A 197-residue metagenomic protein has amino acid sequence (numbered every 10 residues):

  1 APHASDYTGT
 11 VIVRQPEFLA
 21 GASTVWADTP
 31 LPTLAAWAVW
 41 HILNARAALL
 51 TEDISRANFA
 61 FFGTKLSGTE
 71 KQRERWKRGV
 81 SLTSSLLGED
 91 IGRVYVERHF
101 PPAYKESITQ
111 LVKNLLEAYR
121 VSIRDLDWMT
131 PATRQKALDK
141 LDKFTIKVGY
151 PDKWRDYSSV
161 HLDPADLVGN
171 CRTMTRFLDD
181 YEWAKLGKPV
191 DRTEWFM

Functional and structural regions predicted by a protein language model:
A1-Q110, N114: Noncatalytic, helix-rich "gating/capping" subdomain that lines the substrate-entry/channel surface of large enzyme
V13-E17, L34, I42, D163-M197: Active-site-adjacent "gating/activation" loops or surface patches in catalytic cores
A22, T33-A36, Q72, R124 (+3 more regions): Acidic, low-complexity intrinsically disordered regions
I108-I123, A137-V148: Short amphipathic alpha-helical coiled-coil/interface segments
D125, K147-D156: Amphipathic alpha-helical coiled-coil segments
K153-L167: Charge-dense polyanion-binding interfaces
